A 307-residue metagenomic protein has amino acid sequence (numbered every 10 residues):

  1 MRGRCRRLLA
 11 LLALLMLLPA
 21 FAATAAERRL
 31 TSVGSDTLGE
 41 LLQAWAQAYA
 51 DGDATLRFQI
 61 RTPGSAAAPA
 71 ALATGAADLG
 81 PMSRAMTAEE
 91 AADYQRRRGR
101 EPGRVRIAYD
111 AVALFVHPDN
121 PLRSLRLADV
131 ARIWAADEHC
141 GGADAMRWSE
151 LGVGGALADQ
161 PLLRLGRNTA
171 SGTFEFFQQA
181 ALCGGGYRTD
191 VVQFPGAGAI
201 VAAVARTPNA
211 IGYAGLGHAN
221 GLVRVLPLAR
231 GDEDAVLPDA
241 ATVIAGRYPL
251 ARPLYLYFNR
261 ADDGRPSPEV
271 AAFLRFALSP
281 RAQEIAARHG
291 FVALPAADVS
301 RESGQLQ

Functional and structural regions predicted by a protein language model:
M1-L11: Bacterial N-terminal signal peptides that target proteins for export
L9-A20: Bacterial N-terminal signal peptides
A25-Q307: Flexible loop/hinge segments at secondary-structure junctions
